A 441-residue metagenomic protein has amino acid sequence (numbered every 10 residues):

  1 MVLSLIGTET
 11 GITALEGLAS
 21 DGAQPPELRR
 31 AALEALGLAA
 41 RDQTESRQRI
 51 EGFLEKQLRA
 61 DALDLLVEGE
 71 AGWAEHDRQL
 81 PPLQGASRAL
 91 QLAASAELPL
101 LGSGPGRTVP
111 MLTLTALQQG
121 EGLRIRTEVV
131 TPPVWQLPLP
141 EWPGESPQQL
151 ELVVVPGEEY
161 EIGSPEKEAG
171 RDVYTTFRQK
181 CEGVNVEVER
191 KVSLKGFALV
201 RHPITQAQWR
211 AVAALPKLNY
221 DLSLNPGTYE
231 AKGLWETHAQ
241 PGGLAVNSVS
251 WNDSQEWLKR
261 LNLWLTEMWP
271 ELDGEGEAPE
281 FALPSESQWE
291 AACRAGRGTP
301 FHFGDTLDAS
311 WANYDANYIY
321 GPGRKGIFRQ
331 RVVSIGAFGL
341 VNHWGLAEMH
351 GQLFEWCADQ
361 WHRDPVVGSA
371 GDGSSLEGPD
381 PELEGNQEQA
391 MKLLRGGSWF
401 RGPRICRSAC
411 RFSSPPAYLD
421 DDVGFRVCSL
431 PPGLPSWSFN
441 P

Functional and structural regions predicted by a protein language model:
M1-T8, E27-D42, A62-W73, P81-P82 (+1 more regions): Structural detector for internal amphipathic alpha-helices that build alpha-solenoid repeat scaffolds
T8-S20, D42-R59, W73-P81: Amphipathic alpha-helical scaffolding segments comprising HEAT/armadillo-like alpha-solenoid repeats
A23-P25, E55, S87: Short inter-helical turns and helix N-cap capping residues of alpha-solenoid HEAT/ARM repeat scaffolds
G102-V154: GGW-centered surface loops in extracellular recognition modules
L139-S223, V249-N252, H350-G351, A358 (+1 more regions): A short glycine-rich, aromatic-capped structural motif
L222-A239: Surface-exposed intrinsically disordered loops and tails
Q240, A245-A409, W437-N440: Functional-site microenvironments in short loops/helix caps that host divalent-cation chemistry
D421-W437: Short, structured beta-strand segments at or near domain termini in extracellular proteins/domains
